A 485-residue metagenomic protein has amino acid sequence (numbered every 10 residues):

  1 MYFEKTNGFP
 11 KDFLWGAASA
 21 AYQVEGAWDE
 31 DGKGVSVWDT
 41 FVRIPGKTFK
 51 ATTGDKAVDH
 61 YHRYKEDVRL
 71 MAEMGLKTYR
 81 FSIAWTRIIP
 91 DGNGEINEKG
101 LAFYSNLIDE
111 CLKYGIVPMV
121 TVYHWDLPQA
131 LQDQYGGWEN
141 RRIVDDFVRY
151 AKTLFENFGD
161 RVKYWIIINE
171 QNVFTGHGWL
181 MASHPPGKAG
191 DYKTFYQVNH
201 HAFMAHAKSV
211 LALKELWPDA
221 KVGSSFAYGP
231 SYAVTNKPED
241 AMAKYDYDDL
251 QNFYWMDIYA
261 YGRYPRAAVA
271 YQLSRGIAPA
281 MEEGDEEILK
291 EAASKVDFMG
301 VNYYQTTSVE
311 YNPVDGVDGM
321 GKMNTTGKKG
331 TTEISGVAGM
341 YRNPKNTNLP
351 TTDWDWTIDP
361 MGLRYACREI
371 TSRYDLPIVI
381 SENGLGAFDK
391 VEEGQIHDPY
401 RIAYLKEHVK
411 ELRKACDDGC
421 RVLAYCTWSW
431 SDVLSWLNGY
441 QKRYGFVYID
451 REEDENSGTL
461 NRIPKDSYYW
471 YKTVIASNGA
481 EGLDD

Functional and structural regions predicted by a protein language model:
Y2-T48, A72, D91-N93, L101-D485: Active-site region of glycoside hydrolase catalytic domains
D12-L14, V58-Y61, T78: A common structural microfeature
F49-R63, E139-R141: Active-site mouth loops of central-metabolism enzymes
H60-R69, P90, G100: Internal amphipathic alpha-helical repeat/solenoid segments
R63-A84, S294, F298: Catalytic domains of carbohydrate-active enzymes, especially glycoside hydrolases
I83-I96: Glycine-rich, proline-tolerant flexible connector loops at the mouths of alpha/beta enzymes
